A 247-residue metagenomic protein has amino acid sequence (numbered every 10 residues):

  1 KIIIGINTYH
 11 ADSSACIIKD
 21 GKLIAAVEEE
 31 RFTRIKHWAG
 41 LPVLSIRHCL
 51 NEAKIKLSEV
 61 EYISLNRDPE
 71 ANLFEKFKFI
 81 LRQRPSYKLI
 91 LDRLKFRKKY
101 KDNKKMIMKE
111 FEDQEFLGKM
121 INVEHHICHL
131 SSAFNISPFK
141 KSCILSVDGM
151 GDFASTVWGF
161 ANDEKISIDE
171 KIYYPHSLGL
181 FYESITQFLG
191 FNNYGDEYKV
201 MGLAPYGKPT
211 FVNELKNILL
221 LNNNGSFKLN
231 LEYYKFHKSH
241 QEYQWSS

Functional and structural regions predicted by a protein language model:
K1-S247: Short acidic/glycine-rich loops and adjacent helix/strand connectors that line catalytic pockets where negatively
